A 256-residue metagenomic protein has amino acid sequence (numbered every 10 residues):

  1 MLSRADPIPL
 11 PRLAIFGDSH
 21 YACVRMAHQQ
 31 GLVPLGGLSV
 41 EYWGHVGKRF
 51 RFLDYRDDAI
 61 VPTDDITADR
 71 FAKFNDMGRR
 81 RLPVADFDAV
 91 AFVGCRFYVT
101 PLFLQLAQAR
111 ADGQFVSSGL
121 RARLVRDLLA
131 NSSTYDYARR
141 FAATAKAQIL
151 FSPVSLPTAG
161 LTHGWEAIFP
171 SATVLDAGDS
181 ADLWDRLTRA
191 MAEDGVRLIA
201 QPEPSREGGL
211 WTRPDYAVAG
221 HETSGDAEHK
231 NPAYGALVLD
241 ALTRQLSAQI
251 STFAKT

Functional and structural regions predicted by a protein language model:
L2-A85: Basic, amphipathic N-terminal segments that precede the first structured/catalytic domain
A22-R25, F50-L53, Y98-F103, P157-G164 (+1 more regions): Short catalytic/ligand-binding loop motif for oxyanion handling, primarily in non-cytosolic enzymes, centered on
T67-R79, R121-R140, T173-T188, P232: Well-ordered, non-membrane alpha-helical segments in soluble/globular domains
G78-R126, L156-T158: Oxyanion-hole/transition-state-stabilizing segment in secreted/luminal serine hydrolases and related acyltransferases
P83-D86, S132-F151, L183-A200, L242: A structural motif corresponding to the C-terminal end of an alpha-helix and its immediate exit/capping segment
F151-S155, D194-R213, F253-T256: Acidic carboxylate-rich catalytic motifs and surrounding loops in phosphoryl-/glycosyl-chemistry enzymes
L161-P202, A227: Substrate-gating cap/lid alpha-helix
A217-T256: Histidine-centered active-site loop/cap adjacent to the catalytic His in serine esterases/O-acetyl transfer systems
